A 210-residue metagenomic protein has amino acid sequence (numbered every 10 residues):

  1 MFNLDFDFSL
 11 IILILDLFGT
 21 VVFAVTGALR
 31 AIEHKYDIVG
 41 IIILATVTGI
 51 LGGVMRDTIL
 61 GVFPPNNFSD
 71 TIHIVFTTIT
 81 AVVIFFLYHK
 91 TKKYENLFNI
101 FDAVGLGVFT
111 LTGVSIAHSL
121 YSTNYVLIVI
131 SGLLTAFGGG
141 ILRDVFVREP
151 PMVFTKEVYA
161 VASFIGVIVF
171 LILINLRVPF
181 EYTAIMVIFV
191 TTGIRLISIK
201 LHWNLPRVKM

Functional and structural regions predicted by a protein language model:
M1-I50, V54-F63: N-terminal topogenic module of multi-pass integral membrane proteins
M1-S9, T58-F68, V114-L127, I172-T183: Helix-coil boundary and interhelical linker segments in multi-pass alpha-helical membrane proteins
F8-T20, P65-I79, N124-A136: Structural signature of hydrophobic alpha-helical transmembrane segments
A24-H34, D57, V82-E95, I141-P151 (+1 more regions): C-terminal ends of transmembrane helices
V39-V47, D70-I74, E95-L106, S131 (+2 more regions): Cytoplasmic-side transmembrane-helix entry/capping segments in multi-pass membrane proteins
I43-V47, V54-L60, I130, L134 (+1 more regions): Short, structured motif recognition centered on aromatic/hydrophobic residues
L44-G53, D102-S115, A136, V158-L171: Small-residue-rich segments of transmembrane alpha-helices in multi-pass membrane proteins, especially helix faces
T78-A117: Ordered, amphipathic secondary-structure segments that act as subunit-interaction surfaces in large macromolecular
